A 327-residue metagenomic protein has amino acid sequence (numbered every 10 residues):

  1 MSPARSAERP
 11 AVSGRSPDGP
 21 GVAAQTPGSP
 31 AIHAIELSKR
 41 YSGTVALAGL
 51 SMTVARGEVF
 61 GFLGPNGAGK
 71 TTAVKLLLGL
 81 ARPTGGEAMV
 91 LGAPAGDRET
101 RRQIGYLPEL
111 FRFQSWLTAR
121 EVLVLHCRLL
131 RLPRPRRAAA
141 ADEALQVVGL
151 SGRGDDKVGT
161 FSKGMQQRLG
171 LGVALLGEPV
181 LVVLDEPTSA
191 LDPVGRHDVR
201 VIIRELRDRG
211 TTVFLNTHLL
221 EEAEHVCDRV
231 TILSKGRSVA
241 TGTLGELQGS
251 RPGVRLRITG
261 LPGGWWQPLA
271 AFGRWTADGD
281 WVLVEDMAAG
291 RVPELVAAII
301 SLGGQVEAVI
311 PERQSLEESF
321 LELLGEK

Functional and structural regions predicted by a protein language model:
M1-S38, E326-K327: ABC-family P-loop ATPase nucleotide-binding domain
S29-A34, K39-S234, V239-A240: ABC transporter nucleotide-binding domains
R128-R131, P252, G325-E326: Non-catalytic alpha-helical coupling and interface elements of nucleotide-dependent molecular machines and regulators
V230-T231, E322-G325: Short low-complexity, flexible loop/linker segments enriched in glycine and/or proline with clustered acidic
G245-G249: Short acidic-hydrophobic catalytic motif
P252-L323: Short, charged/small-residue-rich alpha-helical element at the C-terminal edge of ABC transporter nucleotide-binding
